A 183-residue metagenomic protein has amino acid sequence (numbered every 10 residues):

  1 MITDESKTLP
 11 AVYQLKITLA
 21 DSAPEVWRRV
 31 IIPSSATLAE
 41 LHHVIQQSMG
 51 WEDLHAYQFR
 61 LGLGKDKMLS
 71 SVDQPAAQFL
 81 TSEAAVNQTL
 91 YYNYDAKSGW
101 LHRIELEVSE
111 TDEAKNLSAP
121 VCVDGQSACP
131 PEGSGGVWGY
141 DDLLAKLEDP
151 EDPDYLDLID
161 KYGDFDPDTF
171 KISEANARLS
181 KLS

Functional and structural regions predicted by a protein language model:
M1-S183: Short linear regulatory motifs enriched in tryptophan with gly/pro/ser
